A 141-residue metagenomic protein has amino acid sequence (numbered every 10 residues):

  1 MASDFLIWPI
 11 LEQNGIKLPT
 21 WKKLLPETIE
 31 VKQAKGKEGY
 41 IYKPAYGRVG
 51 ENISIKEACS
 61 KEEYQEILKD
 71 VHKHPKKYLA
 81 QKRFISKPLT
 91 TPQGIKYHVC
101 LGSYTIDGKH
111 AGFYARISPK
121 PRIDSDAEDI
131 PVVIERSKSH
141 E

Functional and structural regions predicted by a protein language model:
M1-I53: A conserved helix-loop-beta module that forms one wall/lid of the active-site cleft in ATP-utilizing catalytic domains
L11, I16, P92, H140-E141: Intrinsically disordered, low-complexity coil segments
I29-I41, K56-S139: Phosphate-binding site of ATP-dependent enzymes
